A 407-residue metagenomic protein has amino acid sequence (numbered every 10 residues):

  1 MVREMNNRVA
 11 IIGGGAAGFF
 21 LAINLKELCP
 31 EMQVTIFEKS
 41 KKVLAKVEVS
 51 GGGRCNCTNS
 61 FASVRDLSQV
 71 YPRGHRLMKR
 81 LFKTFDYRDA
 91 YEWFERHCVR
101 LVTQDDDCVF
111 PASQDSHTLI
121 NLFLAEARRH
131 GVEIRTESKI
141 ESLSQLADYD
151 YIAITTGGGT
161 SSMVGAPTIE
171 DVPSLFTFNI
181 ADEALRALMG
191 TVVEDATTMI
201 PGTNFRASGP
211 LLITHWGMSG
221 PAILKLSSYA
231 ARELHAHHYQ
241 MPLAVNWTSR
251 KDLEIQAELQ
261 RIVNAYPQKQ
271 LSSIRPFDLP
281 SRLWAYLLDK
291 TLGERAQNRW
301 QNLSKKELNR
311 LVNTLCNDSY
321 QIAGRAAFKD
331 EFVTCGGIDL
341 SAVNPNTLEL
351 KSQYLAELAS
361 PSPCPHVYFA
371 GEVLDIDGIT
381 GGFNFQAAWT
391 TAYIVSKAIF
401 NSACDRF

Functional and structural regions predicted by a protein language model:
N7-I36, V395-F400: N-terminal Rossmann-like FAD-binding beta1-loop-alpha1 element of flavoenzymes
K26-G52: Glycine-rich FAD pyrophosphate-binding loop
K42, S63-D66, K83, D89-E92 (+5 more regions): Residue-level recognition of phosphate/Mg2+-coordinating polar/acidic sites in nucleotide-handling active sites
E48-M78: N-terminal glycine-rich dinucleotide-binding loop that anchors FAD/FMN and/or NAD(P) in oxidoreductases
M78-D86, D106-A125, G157-G159, F178-E183 (+1 more regions): Short beta-strand to alpha-helix junction loop
T136-L146: A conserved short coil-to-beta-strand element within the FAD-binding core of flavoproteins
Y151-R186: Glycine-rich loop(s) and the adjacent beta-strand/alpha-helix scaffold that form part
G159-S162, D375-C404: A conserved FAD-binding loop/helix module that cradles the flavin
